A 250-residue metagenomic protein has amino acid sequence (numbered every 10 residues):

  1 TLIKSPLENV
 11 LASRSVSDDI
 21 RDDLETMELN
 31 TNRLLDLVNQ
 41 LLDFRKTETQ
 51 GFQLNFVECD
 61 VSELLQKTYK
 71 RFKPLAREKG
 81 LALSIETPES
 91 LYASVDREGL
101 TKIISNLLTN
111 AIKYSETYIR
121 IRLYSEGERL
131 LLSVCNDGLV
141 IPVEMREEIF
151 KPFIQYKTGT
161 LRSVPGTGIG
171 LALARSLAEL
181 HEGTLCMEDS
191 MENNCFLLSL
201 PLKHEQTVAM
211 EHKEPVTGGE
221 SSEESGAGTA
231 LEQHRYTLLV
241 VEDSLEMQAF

Functional and structural regions predicted by a protein language model:
L29-L34: Short alpha-helical segment of the dimerization/phosphotransfer core of two-component systems
R45-F56: Helix-loop junction within the histidine kinase core
N55-D60, R77, A82-L91: Conserved catalytic submotifs in the C-terminal HATPase_c
Y118-E128: Short beta-strand/loop element within the Bergerat-fold HATPase_c
I141-Q155: Short conserved segment of the HATPase_c
P165, G170, A174: Short alpha-helical Gxxx[C/S/T] motif in the catalytic ATP-binding
